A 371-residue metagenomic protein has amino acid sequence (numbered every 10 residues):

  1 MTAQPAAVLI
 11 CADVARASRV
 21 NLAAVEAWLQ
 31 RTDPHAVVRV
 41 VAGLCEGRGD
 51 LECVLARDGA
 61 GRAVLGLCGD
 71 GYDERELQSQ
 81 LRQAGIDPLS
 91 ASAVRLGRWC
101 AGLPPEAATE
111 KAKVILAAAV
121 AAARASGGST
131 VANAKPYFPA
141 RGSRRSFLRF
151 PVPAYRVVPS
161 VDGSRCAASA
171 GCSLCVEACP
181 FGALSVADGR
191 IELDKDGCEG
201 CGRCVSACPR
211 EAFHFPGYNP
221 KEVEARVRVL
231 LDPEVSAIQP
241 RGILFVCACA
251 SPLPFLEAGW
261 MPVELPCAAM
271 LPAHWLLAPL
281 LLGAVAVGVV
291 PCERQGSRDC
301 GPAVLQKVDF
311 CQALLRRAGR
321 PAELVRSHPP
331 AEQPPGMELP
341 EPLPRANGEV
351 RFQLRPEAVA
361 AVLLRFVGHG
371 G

Functional and structural regions predicted by a protein language model:
T2-S185, E234-F255, A268, V289-P291 (+2 more regions): Ferredoxin-type iron-sulfur electron-transfer modules and their immediate structural context
G61-R62, G202, W260, V285: Conserved acidic residues
A101, A168, S173, I191-L193 (+3 more regions): A broad, structure-centric signal for solvent-exposed, well-ordered loop/edge residues that line or flank functional
A178, G182, A207, E211 (+2 more regions): Generic, well-ordered alpha-helical scaffold segments in large soluble proteins
D188-G217, K221-E222, G288, E293-G296 (+1 more regions): Terminal amphipathic helices with adjacent charged low-complexity linkers/tails
C201-A269: Long, charge-rich boundary regions
A273-V285: Histidine-anchored nucleotide/phosphate-binding helix
